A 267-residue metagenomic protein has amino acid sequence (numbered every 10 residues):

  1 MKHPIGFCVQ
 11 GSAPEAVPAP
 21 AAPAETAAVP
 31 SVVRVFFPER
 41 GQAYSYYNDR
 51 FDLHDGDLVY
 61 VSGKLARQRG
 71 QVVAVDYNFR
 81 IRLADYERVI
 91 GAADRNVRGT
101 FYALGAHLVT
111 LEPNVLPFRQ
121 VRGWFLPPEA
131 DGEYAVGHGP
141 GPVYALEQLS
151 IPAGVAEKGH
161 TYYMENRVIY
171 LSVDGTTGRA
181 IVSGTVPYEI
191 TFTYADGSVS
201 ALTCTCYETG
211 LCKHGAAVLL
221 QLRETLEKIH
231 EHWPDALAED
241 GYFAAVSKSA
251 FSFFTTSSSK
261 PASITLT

Functional and structural regions predicted by a protein language model:
K2-A43: Accessory interdomain/linker segments of ATP-dependent helicases and helicase-like nucleic-acid enzymes that mediate
P20, P30-F36, R40-Q42, D55-L58 (+3 more regions): Long, low-complexity, compositionally biased intrinsically disordered regions
Y46, D57-L58, A66-Y77: Short beta-strand-centered aromatic/proline hotspots
Y47-D52: Short, surface-exposed secondary-structure edge patches
Q68-G70, R80-R82, H214: Short active-site-adjacent helix-start/loop capping segments
